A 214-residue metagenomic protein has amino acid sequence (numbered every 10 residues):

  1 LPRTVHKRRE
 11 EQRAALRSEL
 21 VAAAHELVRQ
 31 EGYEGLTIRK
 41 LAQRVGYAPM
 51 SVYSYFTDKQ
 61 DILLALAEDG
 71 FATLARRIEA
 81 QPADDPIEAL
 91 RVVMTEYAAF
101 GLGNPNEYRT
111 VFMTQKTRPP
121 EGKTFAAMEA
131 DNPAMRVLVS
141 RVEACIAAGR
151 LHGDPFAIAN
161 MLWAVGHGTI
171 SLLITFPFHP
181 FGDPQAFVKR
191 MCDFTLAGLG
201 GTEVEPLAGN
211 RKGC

Functional and structural regions predicted by a protein language model:
L1-A15, E203-C214: N-terminal intrinsically disordered/low-complexity leader segments
R13-H25, L41, L66-L74, I78 (+1 more regions): Generic hydrophobic, amphipathic alpha-helix propensity
L16, K59, L66, G70 (+7 more regions): Hydrophobic/aromatic residues within well-ordered alpha-helical segments
E19, A23, L27-D61, A65: Helix-turn-helix
L27, T73, R77, Q81 (+3 more regions): Short alpha-helical functional segments enriched in proximate histidine and acidic residues
E68-V92, G122-A134, A144: Amphipathic alpha-helical linker/stalk segments
E79-E107, D131, P155-L162, R211: Hydrophobic alpha-helical connector segments
R109, M113, P120-M128, M135 (+2 more regions): Hydrophobic/aromatic-rich alpha-helical bundle segments in the mid-to-C-terminal region
